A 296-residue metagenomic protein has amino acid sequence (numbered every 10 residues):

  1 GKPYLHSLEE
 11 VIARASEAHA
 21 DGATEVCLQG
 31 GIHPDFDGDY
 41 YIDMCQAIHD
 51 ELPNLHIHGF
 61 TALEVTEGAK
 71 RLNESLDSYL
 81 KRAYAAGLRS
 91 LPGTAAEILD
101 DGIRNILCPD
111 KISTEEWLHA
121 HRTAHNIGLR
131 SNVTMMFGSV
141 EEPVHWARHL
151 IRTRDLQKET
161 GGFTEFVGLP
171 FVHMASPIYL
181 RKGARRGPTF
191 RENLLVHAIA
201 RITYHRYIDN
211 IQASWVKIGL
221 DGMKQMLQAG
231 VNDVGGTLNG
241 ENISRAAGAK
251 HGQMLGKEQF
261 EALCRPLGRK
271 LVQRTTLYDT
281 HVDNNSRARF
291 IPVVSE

Functional and structural regions predicted by a protein language model:
G1-R148, R152-D155: Conserved Radical SAM active-site core
A13, H19, I151, Q157-E296: Auxiliary Fe-S-binding modules of radical SAM enzymes
